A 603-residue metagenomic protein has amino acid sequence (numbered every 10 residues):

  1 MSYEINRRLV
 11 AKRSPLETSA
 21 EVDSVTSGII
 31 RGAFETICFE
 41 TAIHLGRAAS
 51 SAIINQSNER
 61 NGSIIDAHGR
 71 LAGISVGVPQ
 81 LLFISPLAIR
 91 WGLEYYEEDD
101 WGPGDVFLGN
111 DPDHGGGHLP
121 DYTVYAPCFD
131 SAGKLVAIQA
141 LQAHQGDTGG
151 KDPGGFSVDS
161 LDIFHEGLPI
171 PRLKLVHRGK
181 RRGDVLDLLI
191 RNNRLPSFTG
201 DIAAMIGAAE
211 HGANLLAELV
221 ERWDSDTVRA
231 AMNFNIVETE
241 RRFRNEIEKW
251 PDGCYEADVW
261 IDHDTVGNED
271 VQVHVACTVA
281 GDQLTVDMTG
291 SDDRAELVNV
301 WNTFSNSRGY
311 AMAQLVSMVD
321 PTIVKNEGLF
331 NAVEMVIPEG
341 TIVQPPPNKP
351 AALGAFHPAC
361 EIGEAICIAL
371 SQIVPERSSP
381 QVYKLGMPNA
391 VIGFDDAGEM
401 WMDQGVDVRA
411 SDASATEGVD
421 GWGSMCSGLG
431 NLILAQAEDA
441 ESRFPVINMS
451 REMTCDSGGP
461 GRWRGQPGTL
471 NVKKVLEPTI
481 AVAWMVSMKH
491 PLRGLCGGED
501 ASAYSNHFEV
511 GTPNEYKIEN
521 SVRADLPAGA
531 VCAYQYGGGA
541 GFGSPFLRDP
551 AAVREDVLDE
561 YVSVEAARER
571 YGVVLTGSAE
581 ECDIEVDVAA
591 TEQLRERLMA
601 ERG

Functional and structural regions predicted by a protein language model:
S2-P103, L108-S131, L135-T285, T289-G603: Glycine/proline-enriched, intrinsically flexible loops and inter-domain linkers
